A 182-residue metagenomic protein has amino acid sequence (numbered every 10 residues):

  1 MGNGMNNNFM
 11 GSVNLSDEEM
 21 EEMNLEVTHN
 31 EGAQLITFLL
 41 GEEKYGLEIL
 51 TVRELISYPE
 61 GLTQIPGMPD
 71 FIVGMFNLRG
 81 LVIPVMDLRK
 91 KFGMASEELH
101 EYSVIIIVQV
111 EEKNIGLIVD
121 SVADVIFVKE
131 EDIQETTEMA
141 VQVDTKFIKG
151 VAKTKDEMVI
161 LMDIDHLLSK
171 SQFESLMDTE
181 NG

Functional and structural regions predicted by a protein language model:
M1-G182: An acidic, low-aromatic, low-complexity terminal/linker signal
